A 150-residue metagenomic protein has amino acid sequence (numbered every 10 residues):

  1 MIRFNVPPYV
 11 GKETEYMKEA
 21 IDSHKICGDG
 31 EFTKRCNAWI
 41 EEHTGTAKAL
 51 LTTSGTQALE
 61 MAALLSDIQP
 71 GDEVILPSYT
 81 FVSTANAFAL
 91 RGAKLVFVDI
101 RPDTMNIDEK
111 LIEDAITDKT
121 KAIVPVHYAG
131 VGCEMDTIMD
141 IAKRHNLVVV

Functional and structural regions predicted by a protein language model:
M1-I26: N-terminal "arm"/small-domain region of PLP-dependent enzymes with the aminotransferase-like
R3-N5, T52-T53, V124-V126: Short beta-strand segments
K12, R35, Q57, V82-S83 (+1 more regions): Short alpha-helical
E15, T44, T53, Q57 (+2 more regions): An amphipathic alpha-helix/helix-turn recognition signal
E15-D22, E31-G45, K110-D118, D136-N146: Replace "anionic and nucleotidyl ligands
D29-E73, A87-R91, F97-D99: Phosphate-binding glycine-rich loop
L64-V150: PLP-dependent aminotransferase-like
